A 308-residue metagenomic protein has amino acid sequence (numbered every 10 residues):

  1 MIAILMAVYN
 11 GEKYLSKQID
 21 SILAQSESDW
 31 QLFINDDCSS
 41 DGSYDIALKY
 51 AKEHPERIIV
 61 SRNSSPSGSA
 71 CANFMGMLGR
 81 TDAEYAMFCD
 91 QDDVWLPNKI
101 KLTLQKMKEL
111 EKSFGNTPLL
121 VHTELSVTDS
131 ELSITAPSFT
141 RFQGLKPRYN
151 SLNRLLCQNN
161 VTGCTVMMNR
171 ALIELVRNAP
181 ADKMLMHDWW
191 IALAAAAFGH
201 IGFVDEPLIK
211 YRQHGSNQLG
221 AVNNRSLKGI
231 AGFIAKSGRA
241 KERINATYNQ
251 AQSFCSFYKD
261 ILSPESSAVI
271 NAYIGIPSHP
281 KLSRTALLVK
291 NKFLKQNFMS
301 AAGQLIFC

Functional and structural regions predicted by a protein language model:
M1-N224: Nucleotide-sugar donor-binding/catalytic module of glycosyltransferases that assemble extracellular/cell-envelope
L156, W190, R212-C308: C-terminal subregions of glycosyltransferases and related glycan-biosynthesis enzymes
